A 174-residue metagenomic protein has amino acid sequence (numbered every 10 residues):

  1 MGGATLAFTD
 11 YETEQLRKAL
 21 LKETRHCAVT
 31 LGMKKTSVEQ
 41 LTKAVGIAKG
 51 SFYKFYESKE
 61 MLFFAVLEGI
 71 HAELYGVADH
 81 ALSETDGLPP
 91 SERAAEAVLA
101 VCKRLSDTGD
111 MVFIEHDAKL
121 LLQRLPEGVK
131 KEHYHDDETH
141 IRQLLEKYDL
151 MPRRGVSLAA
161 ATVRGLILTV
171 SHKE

Functional and structural regions predicted by a protein language model:
M1-Q15: N-terminal intrinsically disordered/low-complexity leader segments
L16, K59, V66, I70 (+4 more regions): Hydrophobic/aromatic residues within well-ordered alpha-helical segments
L16-T24, L41, L62, V66-A78 (+1 more regions): Generic hydrophobic, amphipathic alpha-helix propensity
A19, C27-M61, A65: Helix-turn-helix
A65, D79-D107, V163: Hydrophobic alpha-helical connector segments
A72-Y75, D107, L122-L150, R154-A161: Amphipathic alpha-helical packing segments from all-alpha helical-bundle domains
D79-A81, I114-R124: Short linear capping/connector segments at secondary-structure termini
A95, V156-R164, L168: Short, well-structured alpha-helical segments
